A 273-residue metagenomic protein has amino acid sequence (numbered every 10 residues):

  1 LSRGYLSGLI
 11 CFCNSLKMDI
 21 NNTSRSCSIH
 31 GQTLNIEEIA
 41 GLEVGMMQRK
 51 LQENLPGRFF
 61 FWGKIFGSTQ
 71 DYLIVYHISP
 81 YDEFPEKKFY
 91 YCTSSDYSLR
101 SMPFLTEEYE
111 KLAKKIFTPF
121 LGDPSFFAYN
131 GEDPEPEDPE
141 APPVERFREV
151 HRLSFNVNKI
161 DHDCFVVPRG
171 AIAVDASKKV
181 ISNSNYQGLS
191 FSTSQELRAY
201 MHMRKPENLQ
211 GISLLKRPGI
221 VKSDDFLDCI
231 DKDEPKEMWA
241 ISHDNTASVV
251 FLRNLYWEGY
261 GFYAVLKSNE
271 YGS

Functional and structural regions predicted by a protein language model:
S2-S273: Phospho-regulatory, low-complexity terminal regions
